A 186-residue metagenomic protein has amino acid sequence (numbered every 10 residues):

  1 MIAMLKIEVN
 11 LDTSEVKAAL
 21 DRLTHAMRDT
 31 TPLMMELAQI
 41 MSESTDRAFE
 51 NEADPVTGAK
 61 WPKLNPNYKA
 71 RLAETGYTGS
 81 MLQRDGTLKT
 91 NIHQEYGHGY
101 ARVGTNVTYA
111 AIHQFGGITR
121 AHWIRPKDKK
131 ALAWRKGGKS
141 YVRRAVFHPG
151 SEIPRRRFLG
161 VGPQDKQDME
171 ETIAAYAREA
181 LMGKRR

Functional and structural regions predicted by a protein language model:
M1-R186: Short, Lys/Arg-rich flexible segments
